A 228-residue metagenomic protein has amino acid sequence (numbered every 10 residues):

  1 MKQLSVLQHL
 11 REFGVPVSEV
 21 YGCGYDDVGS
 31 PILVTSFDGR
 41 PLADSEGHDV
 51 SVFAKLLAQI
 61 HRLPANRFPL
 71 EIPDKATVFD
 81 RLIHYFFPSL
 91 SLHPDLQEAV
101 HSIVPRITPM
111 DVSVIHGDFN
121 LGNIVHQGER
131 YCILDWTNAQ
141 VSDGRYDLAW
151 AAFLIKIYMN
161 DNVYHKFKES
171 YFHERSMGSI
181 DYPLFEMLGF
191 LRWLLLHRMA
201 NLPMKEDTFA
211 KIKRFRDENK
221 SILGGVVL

Functional and structural regions predicted by a protein language model:
M1-L33, R40-L63: A conserved alpha-helical element in kinase catalytic cores
G14, G24, H61-A65, I107 (+3 more regions): A general structural signal marking secondary-structure boundaries and capping sites
D26, P31-S45, R62, D80-Y85 (+1 more regions): A glycine-centered beta->alpha junction motif in the catalytic cores of kinase/phosphotransferase enzymes
A65-G117, Q127, D217-V227: An alpha-helical support segment within catalytic cores of ATP-dependent transferases
G122-I124: Hydrophobic residue at the +6 position relative to the catalytic HRD Asp in the kinase catalytic loop
Q127-E169: Active-site Asp-x-Gly
F153-L228: Helix-rich C-terminal or lid/interface subdomains of diverse kinases
